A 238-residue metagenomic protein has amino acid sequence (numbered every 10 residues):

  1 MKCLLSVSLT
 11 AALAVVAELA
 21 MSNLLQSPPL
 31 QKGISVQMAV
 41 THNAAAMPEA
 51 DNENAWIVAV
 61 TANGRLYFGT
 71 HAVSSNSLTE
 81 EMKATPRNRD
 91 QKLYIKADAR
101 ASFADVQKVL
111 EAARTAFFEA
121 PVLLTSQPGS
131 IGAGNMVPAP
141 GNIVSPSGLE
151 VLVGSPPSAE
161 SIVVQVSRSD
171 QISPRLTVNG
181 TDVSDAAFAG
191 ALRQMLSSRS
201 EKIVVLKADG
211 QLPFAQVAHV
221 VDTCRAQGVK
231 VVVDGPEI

Functional and structural regions predicted by a protein language model:
K2-L5, L19-I238: Long, low-hydrophobicity, acidic/polar, solvent-exposed interaction domains
A11-A20: Core hydrophobic alpha-helical membrane-spanning segments
